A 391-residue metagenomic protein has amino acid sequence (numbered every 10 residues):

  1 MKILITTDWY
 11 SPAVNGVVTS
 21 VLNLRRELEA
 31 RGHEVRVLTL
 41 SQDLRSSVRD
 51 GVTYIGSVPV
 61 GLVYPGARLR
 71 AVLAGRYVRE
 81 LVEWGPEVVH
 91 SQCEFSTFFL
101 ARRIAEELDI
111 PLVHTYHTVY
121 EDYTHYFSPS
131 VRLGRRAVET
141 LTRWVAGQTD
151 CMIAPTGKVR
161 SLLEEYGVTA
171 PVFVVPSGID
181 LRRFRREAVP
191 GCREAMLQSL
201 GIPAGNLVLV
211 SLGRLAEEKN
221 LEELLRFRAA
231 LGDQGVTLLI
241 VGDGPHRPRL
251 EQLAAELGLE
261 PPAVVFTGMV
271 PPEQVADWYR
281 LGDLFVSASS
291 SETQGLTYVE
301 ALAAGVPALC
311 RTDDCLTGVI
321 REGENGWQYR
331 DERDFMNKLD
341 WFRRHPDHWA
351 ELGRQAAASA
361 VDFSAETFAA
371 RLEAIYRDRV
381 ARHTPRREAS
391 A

Functional and structural regions predicted by a protein language model:
M1-R45, R49-T53, E373, R377 (+2 more regions): N-terminal subdomain of nucleotide-sugar transferases
T19, L207-A230, P245-E251: A conserved mid-protein helix/loop that constitutes part of the nucleotide-sugar donor-binding site
T39, T53-G56, R135, E139-A195 (+1 more regions): Donor nucleotide-sugar binding/catalytic pocket of nucleotide-sugar-dependent glycosyltransferases
A146, M269-V270, D277-G282: Short alpha-helical donor nucleotide-sugar binding micro-motif in glycosyltransferases
P248-E273: Nucleotide-activated donor-binding/catalytic signature segment of Leloir-type glycosyltransferases, i.e., the conserved
S290: Aromatic "clamp/platform" in nucleotide-sugar-dependent glycosyltransferases that forms part of the donor/acceptor
P307-C310: Short hydrophobic beta-strand element within catalytic cores of glycosyltransferases and related nucleotide-activated
E322-R333, W341-D347: Conserved acidic donor-binding segment of nucleotide-sugar-dependent glycosyltransferases
